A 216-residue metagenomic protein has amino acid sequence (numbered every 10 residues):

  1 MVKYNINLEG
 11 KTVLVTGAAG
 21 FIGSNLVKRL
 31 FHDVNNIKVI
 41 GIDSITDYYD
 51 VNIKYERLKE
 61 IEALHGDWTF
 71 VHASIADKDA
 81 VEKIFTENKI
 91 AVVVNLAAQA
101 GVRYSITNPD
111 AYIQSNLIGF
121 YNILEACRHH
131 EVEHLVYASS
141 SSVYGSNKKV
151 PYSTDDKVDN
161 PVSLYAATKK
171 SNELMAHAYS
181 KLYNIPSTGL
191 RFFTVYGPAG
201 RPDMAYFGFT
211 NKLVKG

Functional and structural regions predicted by a protein language model:
M1-V195: N-terminal Rossmann-like NAD(P)+-binding domain of SDR-like oxidoreductases, especially those catalyzing
N35, V214-K215: Short strand-connecting beta-turns/loops that link adjacent beta-strands
L96, K212-L213: Conserved catalytic core of Hanks-type protein kinase domains
I106, L213-V214: Hydrophobic residues in alpha-helical segments
K170, V195-G208, K215-G216: Glycine/proline-rich active-site loop of Rossmann-fold NAD(P)-dependent oxidoreductases
